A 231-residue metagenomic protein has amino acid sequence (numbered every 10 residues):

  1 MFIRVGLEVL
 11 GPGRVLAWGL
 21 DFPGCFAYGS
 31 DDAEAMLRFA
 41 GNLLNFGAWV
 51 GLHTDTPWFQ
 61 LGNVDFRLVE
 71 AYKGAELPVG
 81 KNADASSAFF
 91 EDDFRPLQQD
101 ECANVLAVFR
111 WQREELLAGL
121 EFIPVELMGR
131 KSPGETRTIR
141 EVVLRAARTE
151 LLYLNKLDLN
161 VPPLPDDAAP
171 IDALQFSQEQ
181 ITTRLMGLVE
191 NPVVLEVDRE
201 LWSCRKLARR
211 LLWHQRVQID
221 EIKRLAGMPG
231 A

Functional and structural regions predicted by a protein language model:
M1-F2, L44-E101: Short, charged, surface-exposed hinge/linker loops at domain edges that act as mobile lids or interdomain connectors
V5-L7, G11-D32, M36-T56, G62 (+5 more regions): Short, contiguous alpha-helical
G6-E8, G80-K81, S87-A88, R113-E114 (+1 more regions): Short, flexible segments with low predicted structural confidence
F89-F94, C102, D158, P192-E196: Short amphipathic alpha-helical segments, especially helix-boundary/capping motifs
V108-G119, F176-R184: Amphipathic alpha-helical packing segments from all-alpha helical-bundle domains
F122: Conserved catalytic core of Hanks-type protein kinase domains
T183-V194: Transmembrane alpha-helical segments of integral membrane proteins
